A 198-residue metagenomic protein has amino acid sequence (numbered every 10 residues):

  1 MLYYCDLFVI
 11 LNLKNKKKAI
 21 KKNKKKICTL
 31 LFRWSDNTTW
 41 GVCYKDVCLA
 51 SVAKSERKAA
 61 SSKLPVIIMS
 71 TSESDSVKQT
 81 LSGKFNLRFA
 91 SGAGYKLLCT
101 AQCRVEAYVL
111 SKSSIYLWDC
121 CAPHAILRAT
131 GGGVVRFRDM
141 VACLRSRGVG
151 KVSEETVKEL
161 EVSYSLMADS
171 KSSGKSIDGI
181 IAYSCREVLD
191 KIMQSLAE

Functional and structural regions predicted by a protein language model:
M1-K14, K18-A50: DPxDG-like acidic metal-binding loop motif
F32, A53-E198: An extended, acidic
